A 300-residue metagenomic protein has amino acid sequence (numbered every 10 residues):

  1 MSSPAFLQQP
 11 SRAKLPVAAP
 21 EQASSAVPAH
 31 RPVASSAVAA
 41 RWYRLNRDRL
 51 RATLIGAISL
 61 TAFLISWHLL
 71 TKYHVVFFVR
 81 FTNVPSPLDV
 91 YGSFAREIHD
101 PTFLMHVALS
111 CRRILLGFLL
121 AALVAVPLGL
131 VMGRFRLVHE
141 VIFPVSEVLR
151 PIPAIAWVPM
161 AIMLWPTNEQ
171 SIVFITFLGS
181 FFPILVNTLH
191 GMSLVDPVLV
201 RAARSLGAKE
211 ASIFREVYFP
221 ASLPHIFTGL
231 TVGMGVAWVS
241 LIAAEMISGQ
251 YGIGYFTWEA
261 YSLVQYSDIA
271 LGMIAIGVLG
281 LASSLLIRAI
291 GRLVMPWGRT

Functional and structural regions predicted by a protein language model:
M1-R51, D89-R96: Membrane-topology segments of multi-pass transport proteins
A40-T71: N-terminal signal-anchor/first transmembrane alpha helix
R41-N46, Y73-L119: Periplasmic/extracellular loop-to-transmembrane helix junction in inner-membrane transport proteins
L116-S146: Transmembrane-helix boundary motif in ABC transporter permease subunits
P144, I184-G229, I253, T257: Short cytoplasmic-facing helical segments at TM-TM junctions of multi-pass membrane proteins
E147-P183, H190-G191: Generic hydrophobic transmembrane alpha-helix motif, especially the helices
F174, L178, E210-A244, L271 (+1 more regions): Transmembrane alpha-helices
A270-T300: C-terminal transmembrane helix and the adjacent membrane-cytosol boundary/short C-terminal tail of inner/organellar
